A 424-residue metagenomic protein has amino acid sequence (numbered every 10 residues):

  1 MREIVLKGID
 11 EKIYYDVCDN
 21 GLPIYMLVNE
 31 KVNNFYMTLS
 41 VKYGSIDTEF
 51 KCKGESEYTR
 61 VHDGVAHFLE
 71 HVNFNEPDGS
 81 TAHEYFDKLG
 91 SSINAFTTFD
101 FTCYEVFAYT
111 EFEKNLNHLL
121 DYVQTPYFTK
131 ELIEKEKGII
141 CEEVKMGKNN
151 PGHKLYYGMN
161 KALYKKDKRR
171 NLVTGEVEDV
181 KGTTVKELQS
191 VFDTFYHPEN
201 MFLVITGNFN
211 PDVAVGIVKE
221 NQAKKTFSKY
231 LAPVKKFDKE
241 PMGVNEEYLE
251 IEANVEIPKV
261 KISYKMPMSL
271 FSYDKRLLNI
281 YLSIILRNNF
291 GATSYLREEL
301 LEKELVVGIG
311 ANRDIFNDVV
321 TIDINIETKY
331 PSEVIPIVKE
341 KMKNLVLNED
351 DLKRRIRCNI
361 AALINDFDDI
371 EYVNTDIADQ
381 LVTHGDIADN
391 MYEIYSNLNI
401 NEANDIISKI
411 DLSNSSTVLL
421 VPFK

Functional and structural regions predicted by a protein language model:
M1-T81, Q189-E299, S415-K424: His/Glu-rich zincin catalytic helix
L27, V32-T48, S80-Y122, Y156-E178 (+5 more regions): M16 family metallopeptidases and their MPP-like homologs
S56, P126-K145, N210, Y230-P241 (+3 more regions): Acidic/histidine-enriched alpha-helical segments
S92-F96, Q189-Y196, A311-F316, N404-K409: Short, flexible, solvent-exposed loop/turn segments with mixed acidic/basic and small polar residues
Y122-T125, I217-K225, K341-L345: Conserved short hydrophobic interaction patches
K145-N149, H153, G243-I257, A361-I377 (+1 more regions): Short, low-order "capping/linker" segments at domain edges
V180-V191: Active-site glycine-rich loop that binds ribose-phosphate moieties when present
E393-D411: Internal helix-turn-beta structural module
